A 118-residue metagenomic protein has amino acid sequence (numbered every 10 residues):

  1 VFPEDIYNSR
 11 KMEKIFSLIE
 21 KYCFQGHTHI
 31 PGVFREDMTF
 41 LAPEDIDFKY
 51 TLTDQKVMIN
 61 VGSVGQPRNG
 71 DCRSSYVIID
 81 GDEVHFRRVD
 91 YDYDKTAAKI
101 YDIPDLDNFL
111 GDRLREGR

Functional and structural regions predicted by a protein language model:
V1-F24, T28-T39: Conserved catalytic scaffold of divalent metal-dependent phosphoesterases
M38-R118: Acidic, His/Gly-rich catalytic cores of divalent-metal-dependent hydrolytic chemistry
